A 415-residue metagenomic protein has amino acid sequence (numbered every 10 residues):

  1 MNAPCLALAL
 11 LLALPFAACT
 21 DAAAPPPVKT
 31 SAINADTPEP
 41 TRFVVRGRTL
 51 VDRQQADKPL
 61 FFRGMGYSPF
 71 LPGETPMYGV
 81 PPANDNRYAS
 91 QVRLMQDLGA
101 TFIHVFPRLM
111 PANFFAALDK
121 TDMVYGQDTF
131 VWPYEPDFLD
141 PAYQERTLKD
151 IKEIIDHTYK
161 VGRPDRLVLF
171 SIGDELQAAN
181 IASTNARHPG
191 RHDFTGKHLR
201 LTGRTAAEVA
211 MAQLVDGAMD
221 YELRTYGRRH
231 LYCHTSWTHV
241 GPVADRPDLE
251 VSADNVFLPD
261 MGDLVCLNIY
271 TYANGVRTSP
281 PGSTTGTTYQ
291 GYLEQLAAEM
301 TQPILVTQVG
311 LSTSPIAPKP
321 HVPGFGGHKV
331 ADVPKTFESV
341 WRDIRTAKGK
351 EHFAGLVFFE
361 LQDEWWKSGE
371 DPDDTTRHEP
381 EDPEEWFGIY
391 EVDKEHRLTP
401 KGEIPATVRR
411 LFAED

Functional and structural regions predicted by a protein language model:
F16-A18: C-terminal motif of bacterial Sec signal peptides marking the signal peptidase cleavage site
I33-T121: Active-site-adjacent substrate/metal-binding segments within catalytic domains of carbohydrate-active enzymes
M77-M95, D150-I154, A244-V256, P334-I344: Short, acidic/polar
D85-L148, L214-C233, S283-A298: Aromatic-lined substrate-binding rim segments of carbohydrate-active enzymes
E153-T205, R228-T238, A354: Active-site groove signature of glycoside hydrolases
L201-V251, T301-P315, H352-L361: Aromatic-lined carbohydrate-recognition surfaces of secreted/lumenal glycan-active proteins
G241-G324, R342-R345: Glycoside hydrolase catalytic-domain groove-lining segments
V322, A347-D415: Aromatic-rich peripheral "rim/lid" segments of glycoside hydrolase catalytic domains that contact and position glycan
